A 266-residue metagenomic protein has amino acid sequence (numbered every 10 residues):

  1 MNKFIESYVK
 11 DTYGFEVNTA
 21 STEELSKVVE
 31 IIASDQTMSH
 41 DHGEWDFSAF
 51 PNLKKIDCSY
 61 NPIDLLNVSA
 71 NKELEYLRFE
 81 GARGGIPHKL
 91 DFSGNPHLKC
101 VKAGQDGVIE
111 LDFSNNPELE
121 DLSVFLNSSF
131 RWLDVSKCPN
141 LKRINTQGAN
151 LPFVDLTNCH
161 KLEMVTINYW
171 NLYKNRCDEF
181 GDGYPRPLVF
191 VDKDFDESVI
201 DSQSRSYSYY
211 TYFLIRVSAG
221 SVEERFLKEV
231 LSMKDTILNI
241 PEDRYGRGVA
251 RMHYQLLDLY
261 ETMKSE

Functional and structural regions predicted by a protein language model:
M1-K55, Y60, L66, A70-K72 (+5 more regions): N-terminal capping/linker segments that flank leucine-rich repeat
D11-F15, S59-Y60, R83-G84, A103-Q105 (+2 more regions): Short amphipathic alpha-helical surface micro-motifs
L25, L53, L74-L77, L98 (+7 more regions): Generic leucine side-chain signal with a strong bias for well-ordered alpha-helical environments
I31, I56-C58, E75-E80, V101-A103 (+5 more regions): Conserved hydrophobic beta-strand positions in leucine-rich repeat
T37-H42, P62-D64, R83-H88, H97 (+6 more regions): Canonical position 11/12 of the leucine-rich repeat
D41-W45, L66, P87-F92, L111 (+7 more regions): Canonical leucine-rich repeat
K55, N67, R78, H88-K99 (+4 more regions): Secondary-structure boundary/capping motif
Y76-G81, G85-P87, E163-M164, N168-R176: Long amphipathic alpha-helical scaffold regions
